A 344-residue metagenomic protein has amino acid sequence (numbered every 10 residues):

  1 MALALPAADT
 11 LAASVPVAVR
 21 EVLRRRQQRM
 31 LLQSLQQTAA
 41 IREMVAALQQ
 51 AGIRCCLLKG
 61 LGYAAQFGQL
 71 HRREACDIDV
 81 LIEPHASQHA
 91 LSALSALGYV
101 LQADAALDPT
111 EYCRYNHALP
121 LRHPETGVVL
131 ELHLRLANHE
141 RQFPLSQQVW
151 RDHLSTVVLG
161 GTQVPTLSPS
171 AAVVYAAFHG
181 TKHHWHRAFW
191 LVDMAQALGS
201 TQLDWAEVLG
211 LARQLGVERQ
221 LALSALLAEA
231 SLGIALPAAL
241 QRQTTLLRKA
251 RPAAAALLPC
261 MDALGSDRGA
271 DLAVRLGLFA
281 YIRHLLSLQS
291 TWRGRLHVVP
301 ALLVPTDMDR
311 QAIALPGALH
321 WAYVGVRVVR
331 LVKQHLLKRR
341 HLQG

Functional and structural regions predicted by a protein language model:
M1-C76, I82-G344: Conserved NTP-donor binding/palm subdomain of two-metal-ion nucleotidyltransferases/polymerases, i.e., the charged
